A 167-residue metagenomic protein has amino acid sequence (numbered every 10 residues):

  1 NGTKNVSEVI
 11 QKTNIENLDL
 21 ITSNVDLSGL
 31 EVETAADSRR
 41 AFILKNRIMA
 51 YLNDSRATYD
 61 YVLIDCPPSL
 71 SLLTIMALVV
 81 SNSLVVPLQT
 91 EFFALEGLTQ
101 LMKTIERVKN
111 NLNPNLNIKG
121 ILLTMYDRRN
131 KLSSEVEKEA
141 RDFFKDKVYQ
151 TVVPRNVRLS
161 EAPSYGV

Functional and structural regions predicted by a protein language model:
N1-A57, L112, V157, E161-Y165: P-loop/Walker-type NTP enzyme "switch/lid" segment
N53-V157: Conserved catalytic-core segment of NTP-binding enzymes
